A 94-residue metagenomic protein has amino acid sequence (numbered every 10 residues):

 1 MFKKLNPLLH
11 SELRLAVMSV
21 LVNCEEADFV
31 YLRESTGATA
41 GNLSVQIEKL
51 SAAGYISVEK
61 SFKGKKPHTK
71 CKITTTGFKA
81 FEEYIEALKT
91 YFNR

Functional and structural regions predicted by a protein language model:
M1-F2, S19, K79-R94: Amphipathic alpha-helical dimerization/coiled-coil segments that flank or bridge DNA-binding/regulatory modules
F2-T39, S61-K63, K70-K72: N-terminal helix-turn-helix DNA-binding core of bacterial DNA-binding proteins
N42: Residues in the helix-turn-helix
Q46: Residues within the DNA-recognition helix of helix-turn-helix
A53-K66: Beta-hairpin "wing" of winged helix-turn-helix
I73-G77: Accessory beta->alpha helical hairpin/"wing" motif in late/C-terminal subdomains of nucleic-acid enzymes
